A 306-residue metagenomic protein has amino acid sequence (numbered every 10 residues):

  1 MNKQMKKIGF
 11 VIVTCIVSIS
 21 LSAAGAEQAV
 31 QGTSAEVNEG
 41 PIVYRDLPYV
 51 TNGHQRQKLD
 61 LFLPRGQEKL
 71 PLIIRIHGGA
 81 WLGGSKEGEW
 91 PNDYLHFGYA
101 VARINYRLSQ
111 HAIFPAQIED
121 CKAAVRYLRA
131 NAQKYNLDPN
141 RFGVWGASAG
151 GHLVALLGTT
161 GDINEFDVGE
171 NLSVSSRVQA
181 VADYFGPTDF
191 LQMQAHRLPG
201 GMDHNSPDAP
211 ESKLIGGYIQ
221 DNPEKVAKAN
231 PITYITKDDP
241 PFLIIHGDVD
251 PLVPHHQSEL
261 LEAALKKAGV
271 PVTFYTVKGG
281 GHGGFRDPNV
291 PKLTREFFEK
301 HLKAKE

Functional and structural regions predicted by a protein language model:
E27-Q67: N-terminal cap/lid segment of alpha/beta-hydrolase-fold proteins
S34-V37, N52, Q192-Y234, P240 (+1 more regions): Mobile cap/lid helix-loop segments that gate and shape the active-site cleft of serine hydrolases
K69-A80: Short beta-strand element of the alpha/beta-hydrolase
S85-I104: Short amphipathic alpha-helix adjacent to the substrate-entry channel of hydrolases
S109-H111, V277-G284: Histidine-bearing beta->alpha loop at or near hydrolase active sites
A112-Q133: Alpha/beta-hydrolase active-site loop
R126-R197: Primarily recognizes the serine-hydrolase "nucleophile elbow" in alpha/beta-hydrolase and SGNH/GDSL folds
D238, L243-H246, D250: Short beta-strand/loop motif that positions the catalytic acidic residue of the alpha/beta-hydrolase fold
